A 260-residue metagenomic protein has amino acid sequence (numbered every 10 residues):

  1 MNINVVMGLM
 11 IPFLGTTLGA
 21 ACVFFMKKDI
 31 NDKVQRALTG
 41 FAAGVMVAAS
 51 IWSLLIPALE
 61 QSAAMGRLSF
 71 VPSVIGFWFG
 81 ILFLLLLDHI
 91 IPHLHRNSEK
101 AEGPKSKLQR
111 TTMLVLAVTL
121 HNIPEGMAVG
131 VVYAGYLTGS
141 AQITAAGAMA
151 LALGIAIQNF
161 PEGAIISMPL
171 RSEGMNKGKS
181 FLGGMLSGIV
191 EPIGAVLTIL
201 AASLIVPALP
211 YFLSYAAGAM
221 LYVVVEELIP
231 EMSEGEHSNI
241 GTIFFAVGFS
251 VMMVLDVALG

Functional and structural regions predicted by a protein language model:
M1-G260: Intrinsically disordered, metal-sensing/regulatory segments
